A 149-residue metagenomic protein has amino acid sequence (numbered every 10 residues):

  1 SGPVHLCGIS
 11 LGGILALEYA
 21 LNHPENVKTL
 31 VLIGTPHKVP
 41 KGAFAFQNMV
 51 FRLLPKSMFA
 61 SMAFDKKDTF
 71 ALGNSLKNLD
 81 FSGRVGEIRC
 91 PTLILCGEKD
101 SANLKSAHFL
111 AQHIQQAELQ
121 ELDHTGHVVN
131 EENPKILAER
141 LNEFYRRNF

Functional and structural regions predicted by a protein language model:
S1-G2, I88, F144, N148-F149: Glycine-rich phosphate-binding loop signature in dinucleotide/nucleotide-binding domains
S1-S10: Alpha/beta-hydrolase fold nucleophile elbow
S10, I14-L15, V128: Short alpha-helical segment within the catalytic ATP-binding CA
I14-N22, N26-S57: Flexible "cap/lid" loop of the alpha/beta hydrolase fold
S57-F81, K99: Hydrophobic, aromatic-rich cap/lid helix
E87-I88, I94-C96: Short beta-strand/loop motif that positions the catalytic acidic residue of the alpha/beta-hydrolase fold
S101-S106: Conserved alpha/beta-hydrolase "acid-adjacent" motif
A117, H124-F149: Catalytic active-site module of serine/aspartate enzymes centered on a nucleophile-bearing elbow/loop
